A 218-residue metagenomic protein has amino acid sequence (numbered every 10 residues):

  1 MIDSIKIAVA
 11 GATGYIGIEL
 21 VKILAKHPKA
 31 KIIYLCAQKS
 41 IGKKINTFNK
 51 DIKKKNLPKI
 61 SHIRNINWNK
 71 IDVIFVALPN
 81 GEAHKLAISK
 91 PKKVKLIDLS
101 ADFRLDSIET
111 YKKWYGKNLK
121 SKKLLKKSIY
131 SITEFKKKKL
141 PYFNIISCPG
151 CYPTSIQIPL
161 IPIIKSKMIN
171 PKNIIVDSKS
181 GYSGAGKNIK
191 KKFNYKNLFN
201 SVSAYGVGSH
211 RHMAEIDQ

Functional and structural regions predicted by a protein language model:
M1-V207: N-terminal Rossmann-like NAD(P) cofactor-binding subdomain of oxidoreductases, focused on the glycine-rich
G208-Q218: Oxyanion-binding "anion nests"
